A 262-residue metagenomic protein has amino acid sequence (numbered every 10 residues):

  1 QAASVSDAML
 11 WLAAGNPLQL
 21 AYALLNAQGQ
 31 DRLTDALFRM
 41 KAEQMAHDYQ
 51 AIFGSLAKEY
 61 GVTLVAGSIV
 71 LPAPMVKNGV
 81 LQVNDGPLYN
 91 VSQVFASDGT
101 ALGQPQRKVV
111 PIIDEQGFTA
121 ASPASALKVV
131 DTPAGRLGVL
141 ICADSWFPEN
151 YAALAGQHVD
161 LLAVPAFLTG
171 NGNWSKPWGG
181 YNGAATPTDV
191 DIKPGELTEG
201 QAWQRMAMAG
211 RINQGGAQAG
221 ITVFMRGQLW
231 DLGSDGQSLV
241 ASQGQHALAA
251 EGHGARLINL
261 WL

Functional and structural regions predicted by a protein language model:
Q1-A2, I52: Glycine- and small hydrophobic-enriched segments that form the cores of compact globular domains
A2-A36, A166, G172-L197: A solvent-exposed, charged loop/short amphipathic helix patch at secondary-structure junctions
D7-L10, A14-L137, G215-R256, L260: Catalytic-core segment of enzymes that process non-peptidic bonds
Y49-V65, C142-I258: CN hydrolase (nitrilase-like) catalytic-core segments centered on the catalytic cysteine and neighboring Lys/Glu
